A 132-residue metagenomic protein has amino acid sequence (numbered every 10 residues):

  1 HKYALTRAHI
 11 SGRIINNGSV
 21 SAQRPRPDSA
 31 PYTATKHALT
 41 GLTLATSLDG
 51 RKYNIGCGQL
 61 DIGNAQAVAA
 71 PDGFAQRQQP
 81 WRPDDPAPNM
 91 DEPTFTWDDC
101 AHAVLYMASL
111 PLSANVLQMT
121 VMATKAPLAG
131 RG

Functional and structural regions predicted by a protein language model:
H1-H9, S47-L48: Amphipathic alpha-helical dimer-interface segment in Rossmann-like NAD(P)H-dependent oxidoreductases
S19: Residue(s) in the substrate-gating loop at a strand-loop-helix junction that position the organic substrate next
R24, A45-I55: Active-site-adjacent segment of SDR/Rossmann-fold oxidoreductases
R24-A30, E92: Active-site loop immediately N-terminal to the catalytic Tyr-X3-Lys motif of short-chain dehydrogenase/reductase
Y32, T40: Catalytic tyrosine of NAD(P)H-dependent dehydrogenase/reductases that use a Tyr as the general acid/base
T35: Active-site helix of classical SDR
Q59-L60, Q79-G130: C-terminal helical subdomain
Q59-Q79, G132: Short beta-loop-alpha junction of Rossmann-like oxidoreductase domains
